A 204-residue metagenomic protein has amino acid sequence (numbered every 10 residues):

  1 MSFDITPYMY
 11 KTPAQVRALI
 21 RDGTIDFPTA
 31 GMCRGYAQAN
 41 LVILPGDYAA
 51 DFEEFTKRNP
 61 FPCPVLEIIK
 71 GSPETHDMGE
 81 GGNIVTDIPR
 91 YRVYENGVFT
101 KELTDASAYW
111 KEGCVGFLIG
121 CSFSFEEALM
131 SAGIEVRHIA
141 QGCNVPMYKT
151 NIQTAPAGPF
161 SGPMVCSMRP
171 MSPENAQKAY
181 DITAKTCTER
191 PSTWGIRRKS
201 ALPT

Functional and structural regions predicted by a protein language model:
S2-I119, M130-S131, M164-T204: Metallocofactor- and cofactor-centric catalytic cores in central/energy metabolism, strongly enriched
E102-P156: Aromatic- and glycine-enriched beta-alpha-beta binding-site module
K149, G162-V165: Aromatic/basic-lined ligand-recognition segments that form π-stacking hydrophobic pockets flanked by Lys/Arg to engage
A155-P163: Contiguous alpha-helical scaffold segments within structured protein domains that host functional hotspots
